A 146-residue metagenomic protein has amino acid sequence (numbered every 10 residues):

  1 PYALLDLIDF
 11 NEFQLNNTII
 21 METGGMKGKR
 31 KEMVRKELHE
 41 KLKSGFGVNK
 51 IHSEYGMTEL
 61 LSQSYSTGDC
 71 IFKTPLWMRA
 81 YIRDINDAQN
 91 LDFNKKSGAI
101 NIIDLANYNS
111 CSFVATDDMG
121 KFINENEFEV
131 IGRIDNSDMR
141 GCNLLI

Functional and structural regions predicted by a protein language model:
P1-I146: Active-site glycine/GP-rich loop and adjacent strand/helix microenvironment that borders small-molecule binding pockets
